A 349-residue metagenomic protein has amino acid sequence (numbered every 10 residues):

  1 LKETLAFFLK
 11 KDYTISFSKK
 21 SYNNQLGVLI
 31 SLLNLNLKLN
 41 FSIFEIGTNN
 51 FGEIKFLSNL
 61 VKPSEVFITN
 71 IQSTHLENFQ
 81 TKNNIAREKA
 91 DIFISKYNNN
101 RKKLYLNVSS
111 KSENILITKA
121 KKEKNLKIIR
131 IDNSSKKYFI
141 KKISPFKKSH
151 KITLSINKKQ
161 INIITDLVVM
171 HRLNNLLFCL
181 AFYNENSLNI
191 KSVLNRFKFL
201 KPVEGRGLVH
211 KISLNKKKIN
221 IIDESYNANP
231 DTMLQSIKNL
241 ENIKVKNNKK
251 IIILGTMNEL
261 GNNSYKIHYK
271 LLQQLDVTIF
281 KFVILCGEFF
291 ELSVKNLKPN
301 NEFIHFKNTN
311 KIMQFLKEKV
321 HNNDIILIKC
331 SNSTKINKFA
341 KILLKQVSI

Functional and structural regions predicted by a protein language model:
L1-L104, V108, I115-E123, L180-N186 (+2 more regions): Phosphate-binding loop of NTP-binding sites
I43-E45, F67, Y105, I221-I222 (+3 more regions): Structural motif
T48-F51, Q72-T74, S109-K111, N227-A228 (+3 more regions): Short glycine-rich anion-binding loops that position phosphate/pyrophosphate groups of nucleotides and phosphorylated
L57, E88, I92, S236-N239 (+3 more regions): A general structural detector for well-ordered alpha-helical segments in enzyme core domains, enriched
E65-N220, N247-K249, Q273-D276, F280-K281 (+2 more regions): Acidic, Mg2+-coordinating active-site environments of NTP-dependent enzymes
L76-N83, M233, G261-Y265, N337-F339: Glycine/threonine-rich flexible loop motifs
V203, S225-E302, S331, I349: Active-site beta-alpha connecting loops in nucleotide-dependent enzymes
L316-L344: A glycine-rich beta-strand to alpha-helix segment that forms a phosphate/ribose-binding loop at ligand/cofactor sites
